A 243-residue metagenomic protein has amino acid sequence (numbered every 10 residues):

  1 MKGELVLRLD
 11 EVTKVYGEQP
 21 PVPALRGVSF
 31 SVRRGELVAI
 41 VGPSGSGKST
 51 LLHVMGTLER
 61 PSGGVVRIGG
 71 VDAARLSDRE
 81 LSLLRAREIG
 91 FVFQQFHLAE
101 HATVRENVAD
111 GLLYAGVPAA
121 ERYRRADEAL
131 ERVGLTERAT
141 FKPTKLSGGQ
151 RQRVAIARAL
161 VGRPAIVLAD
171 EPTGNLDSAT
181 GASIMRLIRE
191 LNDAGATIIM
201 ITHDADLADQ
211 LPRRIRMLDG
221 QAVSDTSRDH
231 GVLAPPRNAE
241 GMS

Functional and structural regions predicted by a protein language model:
M1-V15, S224-S243: ABC-family P-loop ATPase nucleotide-binding domain
E4-M217: ABC family nucleotide-binding domain
R214-S227: H-loop (His-switch) and adjacent beta-strand-loop-beta switch element of ABC-type ATPase nucleotide-binding domains
